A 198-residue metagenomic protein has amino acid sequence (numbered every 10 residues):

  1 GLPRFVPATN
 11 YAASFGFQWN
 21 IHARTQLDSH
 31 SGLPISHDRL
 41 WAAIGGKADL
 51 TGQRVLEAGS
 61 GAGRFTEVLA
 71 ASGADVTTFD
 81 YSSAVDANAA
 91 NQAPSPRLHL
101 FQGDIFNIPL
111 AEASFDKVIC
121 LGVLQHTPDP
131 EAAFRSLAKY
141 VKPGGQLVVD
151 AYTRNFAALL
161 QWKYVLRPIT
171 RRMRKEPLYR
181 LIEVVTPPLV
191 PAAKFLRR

Functional and structural regions predicted by a protein language model:
L2-A111, K117: Conserved N-terminal segment of class I S-adenosyl-L-methionine
L40, V190-R198: Glycine-rich phosphate/pyrophosphate-binding loop and adjacent beta-alpha nucleotide/cofactor-binding cores
D80, Q102, G122, A151-T153: Glycine-rich, histidine-containing beta strand-loop boundary motifs that form or position
N107, Q125, R154: Active-site micro-motifs of SAM-dependent methyltransferase domains
K117-P128: A short SAM/SAH-binding and catalytic strip from SAM-dependent methyltransferases
H126-F134, V149: Repeat-solenoid scaffold signature
E131-P143: A short glycine-rich, Lys/Arg-flanked "PGG" loop and its adjoining helix->strand segment in the class I
Q146-P191: Conserved class I S-adenosyl-L-methionine
